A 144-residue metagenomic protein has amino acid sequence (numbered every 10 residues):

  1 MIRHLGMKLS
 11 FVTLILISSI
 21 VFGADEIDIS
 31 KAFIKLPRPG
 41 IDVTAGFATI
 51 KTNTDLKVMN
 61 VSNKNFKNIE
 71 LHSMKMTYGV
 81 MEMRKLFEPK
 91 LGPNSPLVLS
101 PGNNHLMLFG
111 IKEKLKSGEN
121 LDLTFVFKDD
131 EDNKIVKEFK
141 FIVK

Functional and structural regions predicted by a protein language model:
I2-S10: Bacterial N-terminal signal peptides that target proteins for export
S18-I20: N-terminal signal peptide c-region/cleavage motif recognized by signal peptidases
G23: Pyridoxal 5′-phosphate
E26-K144: Compact, glycine-rich, soluble single-domain proteins
